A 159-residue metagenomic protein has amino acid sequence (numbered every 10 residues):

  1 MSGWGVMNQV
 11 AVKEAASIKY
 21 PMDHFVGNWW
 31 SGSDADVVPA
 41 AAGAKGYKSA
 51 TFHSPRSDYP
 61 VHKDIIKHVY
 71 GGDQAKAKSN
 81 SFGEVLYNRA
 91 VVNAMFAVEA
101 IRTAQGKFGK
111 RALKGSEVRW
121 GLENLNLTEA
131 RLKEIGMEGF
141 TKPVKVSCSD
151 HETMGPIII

Functional and structural regions predicted by a protein language model:
M1-I159: Extracytosolic ligand-binding ectodomains
